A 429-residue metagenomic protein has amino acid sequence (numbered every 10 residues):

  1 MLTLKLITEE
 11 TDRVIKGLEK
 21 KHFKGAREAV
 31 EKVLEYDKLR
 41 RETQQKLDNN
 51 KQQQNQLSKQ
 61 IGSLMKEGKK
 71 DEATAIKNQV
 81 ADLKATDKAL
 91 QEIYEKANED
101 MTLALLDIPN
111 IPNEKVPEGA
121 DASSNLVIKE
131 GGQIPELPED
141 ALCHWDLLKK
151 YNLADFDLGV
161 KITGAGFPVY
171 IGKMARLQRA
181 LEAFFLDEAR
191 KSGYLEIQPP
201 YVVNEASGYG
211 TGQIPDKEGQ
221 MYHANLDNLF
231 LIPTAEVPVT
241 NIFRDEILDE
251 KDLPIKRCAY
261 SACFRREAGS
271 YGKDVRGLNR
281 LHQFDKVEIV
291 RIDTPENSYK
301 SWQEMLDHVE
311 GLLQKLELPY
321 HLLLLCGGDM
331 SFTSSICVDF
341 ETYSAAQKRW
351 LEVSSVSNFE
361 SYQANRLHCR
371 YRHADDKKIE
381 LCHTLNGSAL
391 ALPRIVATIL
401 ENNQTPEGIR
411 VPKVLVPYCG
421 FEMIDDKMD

Functional and structural regions predicted by a protein language model:
M1-P135, L153, D157: N-terminal alpha-helical targeting/anchoring segments
R27, E130-D429: TRNA-recognition modules of translation machinery and tRNA-sensing kinases, especially anticodon-binding
